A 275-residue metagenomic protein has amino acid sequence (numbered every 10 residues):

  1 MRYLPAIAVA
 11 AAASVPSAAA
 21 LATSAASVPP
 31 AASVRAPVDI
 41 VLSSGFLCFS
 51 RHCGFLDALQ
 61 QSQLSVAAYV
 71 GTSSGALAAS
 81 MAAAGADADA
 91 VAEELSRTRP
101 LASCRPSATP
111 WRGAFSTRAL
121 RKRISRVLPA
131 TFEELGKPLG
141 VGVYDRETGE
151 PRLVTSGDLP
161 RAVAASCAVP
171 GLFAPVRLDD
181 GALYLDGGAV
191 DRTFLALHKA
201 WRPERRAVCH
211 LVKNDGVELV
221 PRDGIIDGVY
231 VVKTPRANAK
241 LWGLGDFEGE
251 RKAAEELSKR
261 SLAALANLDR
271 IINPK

Functional and structural regions predicted by a protein language model:
Y3, V9-A13, A19-A20: N-terminal chloroplast transit peptides
L21-T72, S80-K275: Patatin-like phospholipase
